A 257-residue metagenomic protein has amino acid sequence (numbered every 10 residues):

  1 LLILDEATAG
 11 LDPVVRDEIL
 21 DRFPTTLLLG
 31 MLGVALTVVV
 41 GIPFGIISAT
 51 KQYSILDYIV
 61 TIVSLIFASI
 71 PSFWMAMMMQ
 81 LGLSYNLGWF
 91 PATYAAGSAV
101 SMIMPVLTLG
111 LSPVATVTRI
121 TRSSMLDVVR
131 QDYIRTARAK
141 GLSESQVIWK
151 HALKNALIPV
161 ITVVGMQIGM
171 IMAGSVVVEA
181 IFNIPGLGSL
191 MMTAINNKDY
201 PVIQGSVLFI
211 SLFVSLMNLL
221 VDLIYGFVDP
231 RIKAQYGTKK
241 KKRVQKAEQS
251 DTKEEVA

Functional and structural regions predicted by a protein language model:
L2-E6, L11: Catalytic Walker B motif of ABC-type/P-loop ATPase nucleotide-binding domains
L4, K241-E255: Membrane-interfacial amphipathic helices
L11, V15-I19: Helical "lid/switch" subdomain of P-loop NTPase nucleotide-binding domains
R16, V40-Q80, I158: Cytoplasmic-entry segments and transmembrane alpha-helices of multi-pass inner-membrane transporters
L20, L27, V63, F67-I70 (+2 more regions): Short amphipathic alpha-helical/adjacent loop interface patches that line ligand and macromolecule-binding sites
D21-L56, A95-K240, E255-A257: Alpha-helical transmembrane segments of integral membrane proteins, especially multi-pass inner/plasma-membrane
S72-A95: Extracellular/periplasmic helix-loop junction at the C-terminal end of a transmembrane helix in multi-pass membrane
